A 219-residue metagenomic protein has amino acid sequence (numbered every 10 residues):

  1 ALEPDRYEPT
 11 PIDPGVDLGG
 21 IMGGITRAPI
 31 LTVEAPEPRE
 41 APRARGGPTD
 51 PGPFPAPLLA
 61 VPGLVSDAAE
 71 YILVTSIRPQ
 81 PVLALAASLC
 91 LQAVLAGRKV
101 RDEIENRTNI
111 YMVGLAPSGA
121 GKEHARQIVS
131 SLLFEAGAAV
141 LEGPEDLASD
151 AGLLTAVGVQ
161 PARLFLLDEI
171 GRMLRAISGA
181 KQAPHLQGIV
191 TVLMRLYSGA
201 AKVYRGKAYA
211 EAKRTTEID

Functional and structural regions predicted by a protein language model:
A1-E34: Modules that initiate DNA replication and primer synthesis
I21-D219: Phosphate-handling catalytic cores of nucleic-acid transaction enzymes
